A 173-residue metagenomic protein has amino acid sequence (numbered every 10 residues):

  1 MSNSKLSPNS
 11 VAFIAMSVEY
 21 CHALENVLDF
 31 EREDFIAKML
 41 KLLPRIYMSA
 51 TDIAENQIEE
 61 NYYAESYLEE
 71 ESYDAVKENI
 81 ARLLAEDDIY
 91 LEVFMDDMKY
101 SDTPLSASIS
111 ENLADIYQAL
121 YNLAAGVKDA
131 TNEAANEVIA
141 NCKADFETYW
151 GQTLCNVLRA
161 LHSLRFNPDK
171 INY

Functional and structural regions predicted by a protein language model:
M1-S7, Y173: Short, Lys/Arg-enriched, disordered terminal segments
S2-S4, A12-E70: N-terminal interaction modules that seed assembly of large macromolecular complexes
A12-E19, A23, K38-R45, S49 (+9 more regions): Charged, amphipathic alpha-helical oligomerization/scaffolding segments
F30, D52-E59, E86-V93, G126-E133 (+2 more regions): Intrinsically disordered or highly flexible coil/loop and linker segments, enriched in small and charged/polar residues
E31-F35, I109, T131-A135, I139: Residue-level recognition of alpha-helical structural elements
E55-A124: Long amphipathic alpha-helical segments
P104, A119-Y173: Acidic, proline/glycine-rich low-complexity IDRs
